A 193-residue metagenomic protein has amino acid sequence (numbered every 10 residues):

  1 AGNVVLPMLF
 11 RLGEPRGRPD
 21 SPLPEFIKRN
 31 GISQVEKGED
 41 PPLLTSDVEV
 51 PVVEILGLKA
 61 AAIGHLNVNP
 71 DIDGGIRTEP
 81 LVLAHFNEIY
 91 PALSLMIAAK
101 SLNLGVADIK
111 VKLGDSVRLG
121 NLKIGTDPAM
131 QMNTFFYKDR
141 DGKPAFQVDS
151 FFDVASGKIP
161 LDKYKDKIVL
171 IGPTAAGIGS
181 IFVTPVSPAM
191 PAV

Functional and structural regions predicted by a protein language model:
A1-K123, Y164-V193: Non-transmembrane functional regions of envelope-associated proteins
K110-I159: Substrate-access "cap/lid" subdomains that shape and gate the entrance to catalytic or ligand-binding pockets
